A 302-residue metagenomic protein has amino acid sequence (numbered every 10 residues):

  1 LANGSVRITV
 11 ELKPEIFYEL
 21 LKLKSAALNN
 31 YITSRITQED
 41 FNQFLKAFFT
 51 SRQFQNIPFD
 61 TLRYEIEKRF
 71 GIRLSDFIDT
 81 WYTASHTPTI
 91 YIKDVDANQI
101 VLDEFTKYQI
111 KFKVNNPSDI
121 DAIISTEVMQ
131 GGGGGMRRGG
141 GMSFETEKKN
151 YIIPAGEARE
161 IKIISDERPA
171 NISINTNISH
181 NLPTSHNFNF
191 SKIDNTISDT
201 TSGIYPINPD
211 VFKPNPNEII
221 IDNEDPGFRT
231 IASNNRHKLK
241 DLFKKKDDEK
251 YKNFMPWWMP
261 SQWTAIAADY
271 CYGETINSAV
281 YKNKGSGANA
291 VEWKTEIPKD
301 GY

Functional and structural regions predicted by a protein language model:
L1-A2: Zinc-dependent metallopeptidase catalytic helix centered on the HExxH motif and its immediate flanking segment
V6-L28, S34-D40, I123, G131-Y151 (+2 more regions): Ordered, small/hydrophobic-rich secondary-structure cores
V6-V95: Amphipathic alpha-helical substructures
E15-L20, S51-F54, Q99-L102, K149-Y151 (+3 more regions): Short, contiguous acidic/charged loop-to-helix segments that flank catalytic cores in large enzymes
I90, Q99-N177: Beta-strand-rich binding/interaction modules
I110, I123-E127, E160, I172-I174 (+3 more regions): Eukaryotic, compositionally biased intrinsically disordered regions
A170, T176-I197: Short acidic/polar inter-strand loop motif in beta-rich domains
D199-Y302: Extracytoplasmic
